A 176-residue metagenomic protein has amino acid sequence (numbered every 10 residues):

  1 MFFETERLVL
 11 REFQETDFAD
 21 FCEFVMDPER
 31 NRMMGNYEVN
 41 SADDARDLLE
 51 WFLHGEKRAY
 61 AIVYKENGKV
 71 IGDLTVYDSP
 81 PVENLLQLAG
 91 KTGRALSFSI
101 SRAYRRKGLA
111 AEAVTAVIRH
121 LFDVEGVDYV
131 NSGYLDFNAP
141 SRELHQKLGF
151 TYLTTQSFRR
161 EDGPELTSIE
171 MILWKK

Functional and structural regions predicted by a protein language model:
M1-E29, A59, V63-K176: Acyl-donor (CoA/ACP) binding surface of acyl/acetyltransferases
E29-E50: Conserved GNAT-fold acetyl-CoA-binding loop/helix
W51-E56: Short loop/turn motifs at secondary-structure junctions and domain boundaries
